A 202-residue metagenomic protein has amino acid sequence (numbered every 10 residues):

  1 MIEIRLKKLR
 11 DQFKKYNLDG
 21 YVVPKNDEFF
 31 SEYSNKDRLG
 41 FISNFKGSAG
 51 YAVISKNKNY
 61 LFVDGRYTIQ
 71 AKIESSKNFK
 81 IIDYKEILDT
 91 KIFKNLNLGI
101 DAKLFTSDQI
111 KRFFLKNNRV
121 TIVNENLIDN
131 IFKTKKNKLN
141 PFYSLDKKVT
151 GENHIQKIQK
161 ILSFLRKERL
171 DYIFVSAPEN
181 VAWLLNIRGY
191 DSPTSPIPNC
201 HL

Functional and structural regions predicted by a protein language model:
M1-F93, L104-F105, Q109-L202: N-terminal accessory/capping or targeting/presequence segment of soluble
N97-A102: Short glycine-rich phosphate-binding loop at a beta-alpha junction
